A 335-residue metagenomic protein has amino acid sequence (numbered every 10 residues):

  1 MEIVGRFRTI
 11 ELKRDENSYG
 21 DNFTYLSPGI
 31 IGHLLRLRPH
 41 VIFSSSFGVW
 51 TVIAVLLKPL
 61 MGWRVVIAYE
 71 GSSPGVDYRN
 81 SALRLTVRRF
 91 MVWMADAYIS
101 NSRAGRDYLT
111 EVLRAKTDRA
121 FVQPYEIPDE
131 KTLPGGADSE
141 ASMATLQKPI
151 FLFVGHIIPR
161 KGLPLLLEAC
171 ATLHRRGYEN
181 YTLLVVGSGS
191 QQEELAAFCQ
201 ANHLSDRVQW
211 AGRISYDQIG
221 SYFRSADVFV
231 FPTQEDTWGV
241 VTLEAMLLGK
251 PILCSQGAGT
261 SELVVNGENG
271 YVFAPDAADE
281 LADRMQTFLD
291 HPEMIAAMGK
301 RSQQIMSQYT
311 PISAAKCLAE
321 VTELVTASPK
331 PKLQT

Functional and structural regions predicted by a protein language model:
M61-A82, A97: A short, histidine- and acid-enriched strand-loop-helix "catalytic/donor-clamping" loop that lines the nucleotide-sugar
R88-G136: Donor nucleotide-sugar binding/catalytic pocket of nucleotide-sugar-dependent glycosyltransferases
P149, F153-T172, L183-V185, S190-A196 (+1 more regions): A conserved mid-protein helix/loop that constitutes part of the nucleotide-sugar donor-binding site
A196-I214: Nucleotide-activated donor-binding/catalytic signature segment of Leloir-type glycosyltransferases, i.e., the conserved
R213-I214, S221-A226: Short alpha-helical donor nucleotide-sugar binding micro-motif in glycosyltransferases
Q234: Aromatic "clamp/platform" in nucleotide-sugar-dependent glycosyltransferases that forms part of the donor/acceptor
P251-C254: Short hydrophobic beta-strand element within catalytic cores of glycosyltransferases and related nucleotide-activated
N266-G267, Y271-A278, T287-E293: Conserved acidic donor-binding segment of nucleotide-sugar-dependent glycosyltransferases
